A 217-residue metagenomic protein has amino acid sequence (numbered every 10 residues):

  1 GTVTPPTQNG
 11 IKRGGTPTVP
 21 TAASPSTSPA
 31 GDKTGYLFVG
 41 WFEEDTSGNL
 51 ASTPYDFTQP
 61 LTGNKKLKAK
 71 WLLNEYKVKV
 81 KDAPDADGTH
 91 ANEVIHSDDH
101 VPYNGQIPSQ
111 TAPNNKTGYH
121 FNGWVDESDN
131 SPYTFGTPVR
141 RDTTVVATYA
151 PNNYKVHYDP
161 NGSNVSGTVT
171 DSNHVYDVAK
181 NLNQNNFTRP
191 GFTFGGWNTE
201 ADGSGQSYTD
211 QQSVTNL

Functional and structural regions predicted by a protein language model:
G1-L217: Secondary-structure capping and domain/repeat boundary segments
